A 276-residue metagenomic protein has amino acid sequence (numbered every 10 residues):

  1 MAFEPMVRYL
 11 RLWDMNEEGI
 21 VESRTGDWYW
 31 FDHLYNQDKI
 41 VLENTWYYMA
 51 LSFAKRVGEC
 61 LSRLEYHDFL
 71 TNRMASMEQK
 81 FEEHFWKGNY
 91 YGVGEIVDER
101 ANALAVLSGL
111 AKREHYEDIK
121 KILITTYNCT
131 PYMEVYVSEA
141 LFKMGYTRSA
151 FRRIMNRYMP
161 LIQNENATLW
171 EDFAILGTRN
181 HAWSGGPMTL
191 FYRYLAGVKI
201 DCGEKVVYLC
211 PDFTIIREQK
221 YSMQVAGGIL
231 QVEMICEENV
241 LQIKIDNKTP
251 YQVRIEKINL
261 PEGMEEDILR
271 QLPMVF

Functional and structural regions predicted by a protein language model:
M1, W46-L64, A103-R113, Y136-M144 (+1 more regions): Well-ordered alpha-helical scaffold segments within catalytic/enzyme domains
M1-T45, L61-N102: Active-site acid/base region of carbohydrate-active enzymes
A2-V21, N72-Y90, A111-C129, G145-E165: Long, well-ordered core segments of solenoidal/helical folds
M6, I40, A50, M74 (+5 more regions): Active-site-proximal structural scaffolding
N16, R24, S108, S138-L141 (+1 more regions): Generic beta-strand/beta-sheet core signal
I20-L42, K87-L110, M144-G145, M155 (+3 more regions): Carbohydrate-binding/catalytic loop surfaces
G58, N72, R148-F276: Non-catalytic C-terminal accessory modules of carbohydrate-active enzymes
I96-A101, N128-E134, I235-V240: Generic helix N-cap/helix-start motif at coil->alpha-helix transitions
